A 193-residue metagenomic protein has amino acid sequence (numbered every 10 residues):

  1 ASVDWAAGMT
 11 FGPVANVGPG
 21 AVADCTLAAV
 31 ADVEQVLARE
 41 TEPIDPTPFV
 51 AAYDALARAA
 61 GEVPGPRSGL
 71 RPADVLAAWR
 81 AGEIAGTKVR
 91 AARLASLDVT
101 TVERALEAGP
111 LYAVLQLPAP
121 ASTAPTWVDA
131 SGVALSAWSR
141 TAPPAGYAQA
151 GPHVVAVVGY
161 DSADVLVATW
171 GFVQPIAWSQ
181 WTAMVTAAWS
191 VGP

Functional and structural regions predicted by a protein language model:
A1-P193: Catalytic-core signature of thiol
